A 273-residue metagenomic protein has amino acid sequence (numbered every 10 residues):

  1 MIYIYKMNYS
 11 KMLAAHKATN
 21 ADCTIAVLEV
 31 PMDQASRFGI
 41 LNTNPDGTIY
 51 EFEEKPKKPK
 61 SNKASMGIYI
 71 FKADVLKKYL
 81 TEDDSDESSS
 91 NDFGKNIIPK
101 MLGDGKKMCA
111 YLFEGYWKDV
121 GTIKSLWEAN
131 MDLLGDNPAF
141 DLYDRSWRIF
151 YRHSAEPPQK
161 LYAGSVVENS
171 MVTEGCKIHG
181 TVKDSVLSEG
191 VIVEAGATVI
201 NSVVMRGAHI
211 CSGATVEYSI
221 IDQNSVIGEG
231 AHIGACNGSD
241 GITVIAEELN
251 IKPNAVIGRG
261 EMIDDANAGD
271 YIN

Functional and structural regions predicted by a protein language model:
M1, I68, K118: Glycine- and other small-residue-rich loops at beta-strand/loop junctions that grip anionic moieties
M1, N8, N20, V30 (+5 more regions): Alpha-helical protein-protein interaction elements
M1-I2, K95: Short, glycine/charge-rich beta-strand/loop segments that flank catalytic centers and engage negatively charged groups
I2, V27-E29, T173: Residue-level signal for short, function-critical loop segments
I2-Y3, L249: Acidic metal-phosphate-binding loop of nucleotide-sugar-dependent transferases
I4-Y5, D33, K118, K177: Glycine-/small-residue-rich active-site loops that bind phosphorylated ligands and cofactors
K6-D74, L80: Conserved core of the sugar-phosphate nucleotidyltransferase
D74-V75, E82-N273: Left-handed beta-helix
